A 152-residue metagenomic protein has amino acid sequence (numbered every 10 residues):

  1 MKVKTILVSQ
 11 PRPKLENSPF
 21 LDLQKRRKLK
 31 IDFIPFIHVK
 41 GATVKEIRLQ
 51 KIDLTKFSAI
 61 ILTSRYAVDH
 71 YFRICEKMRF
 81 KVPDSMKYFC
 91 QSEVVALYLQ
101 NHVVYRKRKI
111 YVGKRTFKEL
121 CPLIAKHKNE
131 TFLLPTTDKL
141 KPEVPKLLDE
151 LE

Functional and structural regions predicted by a protein language model:
M1-E152: Conserved beta-alpha
